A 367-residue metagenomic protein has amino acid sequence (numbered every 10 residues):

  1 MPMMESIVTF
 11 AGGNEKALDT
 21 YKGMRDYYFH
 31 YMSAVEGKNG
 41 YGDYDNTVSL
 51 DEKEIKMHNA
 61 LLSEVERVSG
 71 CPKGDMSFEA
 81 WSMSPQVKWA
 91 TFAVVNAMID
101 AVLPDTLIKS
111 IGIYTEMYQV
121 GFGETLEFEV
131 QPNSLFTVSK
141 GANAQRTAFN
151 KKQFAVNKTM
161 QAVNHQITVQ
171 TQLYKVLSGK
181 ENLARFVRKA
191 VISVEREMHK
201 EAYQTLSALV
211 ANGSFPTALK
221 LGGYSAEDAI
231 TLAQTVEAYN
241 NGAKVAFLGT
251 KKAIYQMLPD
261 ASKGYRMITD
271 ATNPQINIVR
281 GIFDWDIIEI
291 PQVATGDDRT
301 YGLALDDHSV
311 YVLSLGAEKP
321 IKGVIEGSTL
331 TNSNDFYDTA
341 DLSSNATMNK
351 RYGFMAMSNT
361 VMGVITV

Functional and structural regions predicted by a protein language model:
M1, F10-A17, Y21, L50-E54 (+5 more regions): Intrinsic-disorder-associated interaction segments
M1-F78: N-terminal alpha-helical "arm" segments
T47-D51, I55, M76-W89, L173-A184: Short, charged/polar micro-motifs that form catalytic or ligand-binding hotspots
E54-H58, K263-V367: Sequence/fold signature of self-assembling virion shell proteins
H58-L61, T91, V95, V187 (+1 more regions): Short amphipathic alpha-helical coiled-coil/interface segments
M76-H165: Assembly/oligomerization interface modules of large self-assembling protein complexes
N164-Y239: Alpha-helical scaffold segments that mediate packing/assembly in large oligomeric complexes
A211-F283: Extended, solvent-exposed, turn-rich assembly/linker loops in the middle of proteins
